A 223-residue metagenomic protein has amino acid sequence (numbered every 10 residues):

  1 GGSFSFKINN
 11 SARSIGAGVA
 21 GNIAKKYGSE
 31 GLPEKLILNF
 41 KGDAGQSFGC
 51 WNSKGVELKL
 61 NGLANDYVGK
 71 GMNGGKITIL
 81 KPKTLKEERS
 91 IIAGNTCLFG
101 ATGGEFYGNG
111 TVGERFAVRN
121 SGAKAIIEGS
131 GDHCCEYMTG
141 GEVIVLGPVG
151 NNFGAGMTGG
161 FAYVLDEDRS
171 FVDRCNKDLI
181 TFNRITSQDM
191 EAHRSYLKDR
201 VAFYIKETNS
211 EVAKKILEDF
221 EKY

Functional and structural regions predicted by a protein language model:
G1-Y223: Long, distal/terminal scaffolding or interaction modules with repetitive or compositionally biased sequence
